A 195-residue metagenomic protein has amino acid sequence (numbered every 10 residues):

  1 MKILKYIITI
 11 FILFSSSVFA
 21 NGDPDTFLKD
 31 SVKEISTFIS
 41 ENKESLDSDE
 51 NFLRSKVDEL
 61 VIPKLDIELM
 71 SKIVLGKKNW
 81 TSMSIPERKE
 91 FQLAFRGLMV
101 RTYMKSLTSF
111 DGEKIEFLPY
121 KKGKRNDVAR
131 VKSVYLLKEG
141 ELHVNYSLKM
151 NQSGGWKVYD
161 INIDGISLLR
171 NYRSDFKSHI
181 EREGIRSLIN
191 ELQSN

Functional and structural regions predicted by a protein language model:
L4-S15: Sec-dependent N-terminal signal peptides
S16-A20: Sec/Tat signal peptide C-region and signal peptidase I cleavage site
D23-Y103: Early exported N-terminus immediately downstream of N-terminal targeting peptides
L46-D47, N51-L53, V57-E59, K64-D66 (+7 more regions): Short leucine-rich amphipathic alpha-helices used at interfaces
F95, K121, Y135-L137, L148-M150 (+1 more regions): A mature extracytoplasmic/lumenal domain signature
R101-L142, N195: Surface-exposed, charged secondary-structure patches
H143-R170: Short beta-strand edge/turn micro-motifs at domain boundaries
D160-N195: Low-complexity, intrinsically disordered terminal/linker segments enriched in charged and Gly/Pro repeats
